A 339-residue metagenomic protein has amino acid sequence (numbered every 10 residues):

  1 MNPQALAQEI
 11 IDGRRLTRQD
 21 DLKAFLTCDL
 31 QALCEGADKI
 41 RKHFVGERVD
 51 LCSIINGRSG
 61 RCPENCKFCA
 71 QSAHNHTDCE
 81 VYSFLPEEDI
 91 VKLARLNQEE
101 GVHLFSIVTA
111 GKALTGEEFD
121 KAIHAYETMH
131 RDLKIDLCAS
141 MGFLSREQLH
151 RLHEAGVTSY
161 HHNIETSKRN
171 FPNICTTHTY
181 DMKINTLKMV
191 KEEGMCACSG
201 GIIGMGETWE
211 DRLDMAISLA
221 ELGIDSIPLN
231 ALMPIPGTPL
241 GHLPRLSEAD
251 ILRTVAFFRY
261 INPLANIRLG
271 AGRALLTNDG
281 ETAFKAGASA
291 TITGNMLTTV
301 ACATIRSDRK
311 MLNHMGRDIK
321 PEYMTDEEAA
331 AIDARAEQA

Functional and structural regions predicted by a protein language model:
M1-C28, A220-A339: Auxiliary Fe-S-binding modules of radical SAM enzymes
G13, A37, C66, H162 (+4 more regions): Conserved, mostly hydrophobic/aromatic
T27-E35, E207, D211-S226: Zinc-dependent deaminase catalytic domain
C34-N75, Y82-S106: N-terminal pre-triad scaffold of radical SAM enzymes
D38-K39, E127, A256, E281: Active-site phosphate/pyrophosphate- and oxyanion-stabilizing loops and adjacent acidic/basic residues in soluble
V49-S53, F105, L137-A139, Y160-H162 (+4 more regions): Hydrophobic faces of well-ordered beta-strands that scaffold small-molecule active sites in alpha/beta enzyme cores
I55, M141, T179, G201-G204 (+4 more regions): Glycine- and other small-residue-rich loops at beta-strand/loop junctions that grip anionic moieties
A73-G200, M205, W209-D211, S218-L222: Conserved Radical SAM active-site core
